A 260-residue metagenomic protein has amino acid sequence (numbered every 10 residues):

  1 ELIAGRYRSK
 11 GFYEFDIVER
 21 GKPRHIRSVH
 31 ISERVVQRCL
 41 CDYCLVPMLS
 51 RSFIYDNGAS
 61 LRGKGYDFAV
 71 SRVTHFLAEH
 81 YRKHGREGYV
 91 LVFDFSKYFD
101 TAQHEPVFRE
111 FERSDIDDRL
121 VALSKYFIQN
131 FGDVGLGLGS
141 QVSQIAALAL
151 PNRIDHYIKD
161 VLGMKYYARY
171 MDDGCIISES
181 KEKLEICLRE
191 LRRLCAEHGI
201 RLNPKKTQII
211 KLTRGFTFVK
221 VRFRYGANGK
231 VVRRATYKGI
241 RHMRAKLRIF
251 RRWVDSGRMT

Functional and structural regions predicted by a protein language model:
E1-V107, I116: Conserved two-metal-ion catalytic palm core of "right-hand" nucleic acid polymerases, unifying RNA-dependent RNA
G5, S71-M171, C175-L194, I200 (+2 more regions): Conserved polymerase palm-domain catalytic core
V18-E19, L49-F53, Y89, T217-G229 (+1 more regions): Short acidic (Asp/Glu) and glycine-rich catalytic loops that position anionic groups and cofactors
E33, K181-E182, F223-R224, N228: Short, glycine-/Ser/Thr-/acidic-enriched flexible segments
L40-Y43, L191, C195: PAPS/PAP-binding and catalytic site of the sulfotransferase fold
A59-F68, C175-I177, I209-T213: Beta-rich nucleic-acid/ligand-interaction surfaces
C195-G226: Conserved catalytic core of two-metal-ion nucleotidyltransferases
V221-T260: Active-site and adjacent loop segments of nucleotide-processing enzymes that use two-metal-ion phosphate chemistry
